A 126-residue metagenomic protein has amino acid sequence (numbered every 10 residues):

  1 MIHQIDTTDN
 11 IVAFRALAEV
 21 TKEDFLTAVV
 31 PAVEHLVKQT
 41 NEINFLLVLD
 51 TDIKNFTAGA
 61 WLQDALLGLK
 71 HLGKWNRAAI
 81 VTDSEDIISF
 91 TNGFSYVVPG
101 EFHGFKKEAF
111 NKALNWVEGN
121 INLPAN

Functional and structural regions predicted by a protein language model:
M1-N126: Amphipathic, Lys/Arg-enriched alpha-helical "gate/interface" segment within cytosolic domains that mediates
